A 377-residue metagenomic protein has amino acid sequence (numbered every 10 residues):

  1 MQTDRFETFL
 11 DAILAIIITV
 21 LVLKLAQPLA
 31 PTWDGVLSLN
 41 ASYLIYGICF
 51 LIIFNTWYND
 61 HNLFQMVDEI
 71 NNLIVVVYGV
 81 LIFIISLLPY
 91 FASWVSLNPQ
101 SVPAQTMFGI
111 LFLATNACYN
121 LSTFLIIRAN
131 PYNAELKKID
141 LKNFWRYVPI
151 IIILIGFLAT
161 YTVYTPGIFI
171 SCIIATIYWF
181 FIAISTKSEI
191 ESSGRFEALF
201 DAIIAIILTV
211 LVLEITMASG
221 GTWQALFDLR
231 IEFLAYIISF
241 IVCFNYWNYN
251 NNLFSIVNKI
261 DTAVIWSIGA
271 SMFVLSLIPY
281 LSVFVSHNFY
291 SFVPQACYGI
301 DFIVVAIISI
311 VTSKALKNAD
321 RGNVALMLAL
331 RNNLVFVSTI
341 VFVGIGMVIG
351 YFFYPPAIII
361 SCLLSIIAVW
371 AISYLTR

Functional and structural regions predicted by a protein language model:
M1-T8, A12-R377: Multi-pass alpha-helical transmembrane bundle typical of ion/small-solute transporters and intramembrane aspartyl
